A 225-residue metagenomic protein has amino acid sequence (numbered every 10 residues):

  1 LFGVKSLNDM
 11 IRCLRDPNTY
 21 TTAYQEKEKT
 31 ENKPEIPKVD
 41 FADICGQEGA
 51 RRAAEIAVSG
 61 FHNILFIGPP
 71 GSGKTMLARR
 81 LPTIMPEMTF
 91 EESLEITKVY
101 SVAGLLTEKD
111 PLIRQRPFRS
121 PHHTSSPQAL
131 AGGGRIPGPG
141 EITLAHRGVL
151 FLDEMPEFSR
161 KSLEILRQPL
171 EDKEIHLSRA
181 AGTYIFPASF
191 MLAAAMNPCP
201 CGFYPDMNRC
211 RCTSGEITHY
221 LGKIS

Functional and structural regions predicted by a protein language model:
L1-L65, P69-T75, I113, S178: Peripheral, non-AAA+ core regions of ATP-driven protein-machinery
N8-D9, G71-S72, I84-P86, Y100 (+4 more regions): Conserved nucleotide-binding/hydrolysis micro-motifs of P-loop NTPases
E55, L112, R116-P117, P127-L150 (+1 more regions): Conserved alpha-helical scaffold flanking the Walker A/P-loop in AAA+ ATPase domains
L65-E108, D172: Walker A/P-loop
G68, G132, E154: The Walker A (P-loop) glycine that initiates the GxxxxGKT/S ATP-binding motif of P-loop NTPases
F118-P121, G138-R147, L177-N197, N208 (+1 more regions): AAA+/SF3 P-loop NTPase mechanochemical coupling elements
H122-H123, G138-E171, F203-D206: Conserved AAA+/SF3 P-loop NTPase catalytic/coupling segment centered on the Walker-B
E164-Y184: Conserved catalytic/switch belt of AAA+ P-loop NTPases
